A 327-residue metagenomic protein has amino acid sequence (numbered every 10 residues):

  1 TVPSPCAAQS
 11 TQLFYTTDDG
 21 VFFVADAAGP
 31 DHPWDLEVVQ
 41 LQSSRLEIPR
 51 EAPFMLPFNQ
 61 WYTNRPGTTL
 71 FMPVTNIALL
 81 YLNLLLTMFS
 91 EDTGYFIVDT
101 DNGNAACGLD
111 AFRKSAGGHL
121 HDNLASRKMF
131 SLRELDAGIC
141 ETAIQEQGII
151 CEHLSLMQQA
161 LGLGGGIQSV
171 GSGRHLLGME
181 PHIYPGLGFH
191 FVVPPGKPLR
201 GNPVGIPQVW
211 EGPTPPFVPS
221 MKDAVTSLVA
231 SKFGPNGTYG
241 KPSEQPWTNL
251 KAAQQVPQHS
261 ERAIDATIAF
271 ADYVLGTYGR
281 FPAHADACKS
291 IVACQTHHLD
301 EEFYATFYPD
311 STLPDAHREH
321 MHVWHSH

Functional and structural regions predicted by a protein language model:
T1-H327: Acidic, surface-exposed loops and disordered segments
